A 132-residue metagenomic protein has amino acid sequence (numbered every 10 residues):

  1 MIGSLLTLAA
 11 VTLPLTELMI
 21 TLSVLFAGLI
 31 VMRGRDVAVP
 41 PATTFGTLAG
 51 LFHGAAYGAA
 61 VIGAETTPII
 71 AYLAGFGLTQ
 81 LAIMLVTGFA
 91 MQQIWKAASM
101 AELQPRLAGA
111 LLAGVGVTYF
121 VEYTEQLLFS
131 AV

Functional and structural regions predicted by a protein language model:
M1-V132: Membrane metalloprotein/metal-transporter helix-bundle signature
